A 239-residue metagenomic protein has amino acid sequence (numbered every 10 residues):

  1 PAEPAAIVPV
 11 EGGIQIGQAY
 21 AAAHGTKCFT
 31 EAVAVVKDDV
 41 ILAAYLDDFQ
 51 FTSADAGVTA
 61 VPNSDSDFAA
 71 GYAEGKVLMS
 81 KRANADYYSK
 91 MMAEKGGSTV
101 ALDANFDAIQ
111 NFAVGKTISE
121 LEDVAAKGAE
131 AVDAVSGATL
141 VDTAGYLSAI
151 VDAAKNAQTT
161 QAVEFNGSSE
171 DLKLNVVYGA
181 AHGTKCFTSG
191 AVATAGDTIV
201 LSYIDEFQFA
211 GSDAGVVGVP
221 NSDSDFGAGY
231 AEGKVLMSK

Functional and structural regions predicted by a protein language model:
P1-K239: Active-site- and interface-proximal helix/loop "cap" or "latch" segments in soluble metabolic and energy-transducing
